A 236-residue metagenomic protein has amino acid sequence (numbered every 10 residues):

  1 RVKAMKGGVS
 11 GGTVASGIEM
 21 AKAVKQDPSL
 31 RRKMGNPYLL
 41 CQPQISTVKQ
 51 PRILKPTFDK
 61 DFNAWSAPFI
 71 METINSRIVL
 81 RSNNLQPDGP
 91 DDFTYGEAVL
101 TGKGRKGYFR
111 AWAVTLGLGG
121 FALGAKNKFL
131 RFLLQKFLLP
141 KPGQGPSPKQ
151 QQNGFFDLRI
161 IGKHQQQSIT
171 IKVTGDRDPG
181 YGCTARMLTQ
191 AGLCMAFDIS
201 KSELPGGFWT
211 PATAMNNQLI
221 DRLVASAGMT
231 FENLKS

Functional and structural regions predicted by a protein language model:
R1-S236: C-terminal catalytic/substrate-binding lobe primarily of soluble NAD(P)-dependent oxidoreductases
